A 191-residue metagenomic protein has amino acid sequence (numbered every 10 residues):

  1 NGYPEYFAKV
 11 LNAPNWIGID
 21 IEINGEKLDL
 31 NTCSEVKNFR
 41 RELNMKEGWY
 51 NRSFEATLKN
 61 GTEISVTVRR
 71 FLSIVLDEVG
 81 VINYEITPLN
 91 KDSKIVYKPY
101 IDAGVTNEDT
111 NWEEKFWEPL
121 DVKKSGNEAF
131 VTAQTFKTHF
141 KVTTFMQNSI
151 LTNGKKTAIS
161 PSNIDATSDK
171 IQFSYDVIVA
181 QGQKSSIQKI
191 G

Functional and structural regions predicted by a protein language model:
N1-G191: Beta-sandwich/jelly-roll carbohydrate-recognition scaffolds of carbohydrate-active enzymes
